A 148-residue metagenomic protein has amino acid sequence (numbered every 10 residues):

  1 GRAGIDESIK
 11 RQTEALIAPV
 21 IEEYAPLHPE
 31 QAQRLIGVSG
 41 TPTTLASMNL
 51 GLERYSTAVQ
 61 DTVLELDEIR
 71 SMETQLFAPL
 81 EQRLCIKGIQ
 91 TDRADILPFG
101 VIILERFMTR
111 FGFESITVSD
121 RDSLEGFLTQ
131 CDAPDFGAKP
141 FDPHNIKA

Functional and structural regions predicted by a protein language model:
G1-A148: Helical "lid/coupling" subdomains associated with nucleotide-phosphate turnover
